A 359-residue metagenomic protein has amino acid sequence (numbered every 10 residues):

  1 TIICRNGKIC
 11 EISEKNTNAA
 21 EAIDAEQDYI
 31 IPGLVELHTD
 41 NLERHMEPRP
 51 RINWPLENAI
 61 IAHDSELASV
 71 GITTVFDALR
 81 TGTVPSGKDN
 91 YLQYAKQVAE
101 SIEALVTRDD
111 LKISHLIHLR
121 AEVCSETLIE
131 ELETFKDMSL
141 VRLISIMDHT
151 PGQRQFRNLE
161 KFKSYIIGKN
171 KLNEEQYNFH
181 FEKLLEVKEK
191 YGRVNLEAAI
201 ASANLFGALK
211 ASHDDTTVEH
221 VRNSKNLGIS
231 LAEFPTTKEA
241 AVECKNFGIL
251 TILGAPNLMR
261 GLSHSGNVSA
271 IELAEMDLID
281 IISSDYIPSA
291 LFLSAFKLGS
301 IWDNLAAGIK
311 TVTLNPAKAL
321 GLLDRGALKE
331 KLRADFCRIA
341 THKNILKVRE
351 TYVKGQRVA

Functional and structural regions predicted by a protein language model:
T1-I31: Histidine-rich, glycine-flanked metal-binding segment
N6-G7, Q27, G71, T351 (+1 more regions): Glycine-centered positions in the ABC transporter ATPase nucleotide-binding domain
A25-Q97: Metal-associated gating/positioning segment near the N- to mid-region
G33-L37, V75-D77, I113-L119, R142-I146 (+4 more regions): Hydrophobic faces of well-ordered beta-strands that scaffold small-molecule active sites in alpha/beta enzyme cores
G82-D215, D285: Metal-coordinating catalytic core of metallo-dependent amide/deamination hydrolases
L119-E130, D214-V218, N223, L231-E233 (+1 more regions): Active-site glycine- and acidic-residue-rich loops that bind and position anionic ligands or nucleotide-like cofactors
M138-R142, S224-L231, N246-I252, M276-D280: Glycine-enriched alpha-helix->loop->beta-strand junction motifs that scaffold or abut catalytic
F247-T341: His/Asp/Glu-enriched, well-ordered alpha-helical/loop segment that forms or immediately abuts the divalent-metal
